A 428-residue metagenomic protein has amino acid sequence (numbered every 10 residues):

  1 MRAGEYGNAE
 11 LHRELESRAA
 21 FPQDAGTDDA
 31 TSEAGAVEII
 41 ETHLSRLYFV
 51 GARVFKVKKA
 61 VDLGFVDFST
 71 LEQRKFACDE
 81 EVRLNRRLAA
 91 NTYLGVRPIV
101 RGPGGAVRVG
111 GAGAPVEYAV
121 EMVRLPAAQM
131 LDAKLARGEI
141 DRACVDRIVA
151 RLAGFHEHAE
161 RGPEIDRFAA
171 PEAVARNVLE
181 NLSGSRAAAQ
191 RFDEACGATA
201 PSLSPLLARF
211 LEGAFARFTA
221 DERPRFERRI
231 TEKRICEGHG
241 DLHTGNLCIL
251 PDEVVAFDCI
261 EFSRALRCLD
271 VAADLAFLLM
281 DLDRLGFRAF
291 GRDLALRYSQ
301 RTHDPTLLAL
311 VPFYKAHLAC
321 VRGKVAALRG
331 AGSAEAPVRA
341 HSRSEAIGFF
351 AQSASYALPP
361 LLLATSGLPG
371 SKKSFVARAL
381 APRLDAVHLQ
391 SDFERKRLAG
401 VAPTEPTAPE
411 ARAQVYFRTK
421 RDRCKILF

Functional and structural regions predicted by a protein language model:
N8-H239, T244-V321: Conserved ATP-binding subdomain of kinase catalytic cores across diverse folds
F257-D258, A386-V401: Short beta-strand-centered segment that lines the nucleotide-binding/catalytic pocket of NTP-utilizing
R292-A357: Helix-rich C-terminal or lid/interface subdomains of diverse kinases
L363-T365, S391: Hydrophobic anchor at the beta1->P-loop junction of P-loop NTPases
L368-P369: The conserved Walker
K373: Conserved lysine of the Walker
V376, L380: Hydrophobic positions on the alpha1 helix immediately C-terminal to the Walker A/P-loop
V401-F428: Conserved nucleotide-sensing/catalytic segment adjacent to the nucleotide-binding pocket in NTP-handling enzymes
